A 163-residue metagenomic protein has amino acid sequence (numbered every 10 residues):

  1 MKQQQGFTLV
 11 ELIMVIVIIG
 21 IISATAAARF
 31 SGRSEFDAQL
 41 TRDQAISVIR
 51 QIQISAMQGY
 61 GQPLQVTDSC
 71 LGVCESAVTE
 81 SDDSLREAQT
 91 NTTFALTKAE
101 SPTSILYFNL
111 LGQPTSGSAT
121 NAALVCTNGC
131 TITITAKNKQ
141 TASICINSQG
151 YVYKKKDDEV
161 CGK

Functional and structural regions predicted by a protein language model:
M1-F30: N-terminal single-pass transmembrane signal-anchor helix
F30, K98-E100, C126: Alpha-helix C-terminal capping segments
S31, N109, N147: Residue-level detector of conserved, well-ordered beta-strand and adjacent loop positions that form binding/recognition
E35-P63: Membrane-proximal N-terminal amphipathic helix
P63-A119, S143, K154-D157, K163: Type IV pilin-like appendage domain
A122: Surface-exposed ligand/attachment interfaces on beta-rich extracellular proteins
V125-K163: Short, surface-exposed interaction loops/tails
